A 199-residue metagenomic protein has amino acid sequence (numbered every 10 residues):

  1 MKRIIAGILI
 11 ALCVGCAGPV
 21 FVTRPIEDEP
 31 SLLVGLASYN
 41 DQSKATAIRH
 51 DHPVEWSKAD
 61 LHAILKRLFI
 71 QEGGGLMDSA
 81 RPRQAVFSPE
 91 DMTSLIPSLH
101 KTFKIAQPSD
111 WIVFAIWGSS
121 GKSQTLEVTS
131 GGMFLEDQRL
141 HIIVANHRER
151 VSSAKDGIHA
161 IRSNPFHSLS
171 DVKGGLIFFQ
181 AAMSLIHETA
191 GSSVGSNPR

Functional and structural regions predicted by a protein language model:
K2-L9: Sec-dependent signal peptide recognition, specifically the positively charged N-region followed immediately by
I10-L33: Bacterial Sec signal peptide processing site at the extreme N-terminus
T23-E29, F69-G118, E127: Terminal low-complexity "docking" segments
S31, S38-E90: Early exported N-terminus immediately downstream of N-terminal targeting peptides
D110, E127-G131, E136-L140, K173-G175: Envelope-exposed proteins and targeting segments
I116-S120, T129-G131, R139, V144-R148 (+2 more regions): A mature extracytoplasmic/lumenal domain signature
S123-E127, S153: Structured, beta-strand-rich domain cores that present glycine/charged loop surfaces used to bind extended ligands
E149-R199: Polybasic, proline/glycine-rich intrinsically disordered low-complexity segments
